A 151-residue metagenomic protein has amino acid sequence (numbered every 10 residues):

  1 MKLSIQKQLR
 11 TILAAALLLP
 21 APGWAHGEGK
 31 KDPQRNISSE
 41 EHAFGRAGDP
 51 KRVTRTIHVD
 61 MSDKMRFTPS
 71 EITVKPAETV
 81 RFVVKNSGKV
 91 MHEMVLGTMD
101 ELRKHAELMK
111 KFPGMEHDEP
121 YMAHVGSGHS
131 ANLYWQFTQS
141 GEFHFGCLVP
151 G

Functional and structural regions predicted by a protein language model:
K2-I12: Bacterial N-terminal signal peptides that target proteins for export
T11-A21: Bacterial N-terminal signal peptides
H26-D60, E101-M115, G151: Extracytoplasmic/periplasmic copper-protein system
H26-S38, R66, D118-G151: Extracellular/periplasmic metallocenter environments
D49-T79: N-terminal edge beta-strand
V53-I57, P76-V80, V90-H92, Y121 (+1 more regions): Envelope-exposed proteins and targeting segments
V84-N86: Asparagine-centered strand-capping/turn motif at beta-strand->loop junctions
K89-S127, G146-G151: Histidine- and aromatic-enriched segments that form or immediately flank copper-ligand environments
